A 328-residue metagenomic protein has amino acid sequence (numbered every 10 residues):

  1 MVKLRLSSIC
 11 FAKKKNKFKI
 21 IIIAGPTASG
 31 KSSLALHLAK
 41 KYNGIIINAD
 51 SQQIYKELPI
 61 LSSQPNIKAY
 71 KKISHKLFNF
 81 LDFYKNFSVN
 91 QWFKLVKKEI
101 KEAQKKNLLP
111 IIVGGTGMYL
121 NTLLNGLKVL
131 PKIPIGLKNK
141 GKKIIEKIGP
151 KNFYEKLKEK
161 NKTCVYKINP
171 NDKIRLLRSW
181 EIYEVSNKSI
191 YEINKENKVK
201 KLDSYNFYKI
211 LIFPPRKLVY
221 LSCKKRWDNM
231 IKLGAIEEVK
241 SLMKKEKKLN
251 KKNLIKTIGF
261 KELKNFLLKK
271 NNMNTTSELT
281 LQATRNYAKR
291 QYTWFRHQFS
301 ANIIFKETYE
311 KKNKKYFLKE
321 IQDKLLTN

Functional and structural regions predicted by a protein language model:
V2-N328: Phosphate/pyrophosphate-binding catalytic cores of soluble transferases and nucleic-acid-acting enzymes
